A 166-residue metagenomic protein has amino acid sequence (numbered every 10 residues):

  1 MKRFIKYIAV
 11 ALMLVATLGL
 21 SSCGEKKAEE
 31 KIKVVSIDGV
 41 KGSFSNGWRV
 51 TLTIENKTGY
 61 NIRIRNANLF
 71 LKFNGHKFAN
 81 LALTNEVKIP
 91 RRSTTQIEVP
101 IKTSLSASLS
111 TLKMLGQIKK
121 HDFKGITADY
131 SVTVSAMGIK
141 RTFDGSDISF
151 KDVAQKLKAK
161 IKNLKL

Functional and structural regions predicted by a protein language model:
M1-A9: Bacterial N-terminal signal peptides that target proteins for export
G19-S22: C-terminal motif of bacterial Sec signal peptides marking the signal peptidase cleavage site
G24-K27: Bacterial signal peptide processing site
E30, K41-N80, V134: Post-signal-peptide N-terminal segment of Sec-exported extracytoplasmic proteins
K33-D38, L81-N85, T111-G116: Short structured motifs
K57, F73, I89-T94, M137: A short, structured loop/turn motif at beta-sheet edges
H76-S110: Intrinsically disordered, low-complexity Pro/Gly/Ser/Thr-rich segments with frequent PxxP/GP/PP motifs and embedded
L105-K158: Terminal connector regions
